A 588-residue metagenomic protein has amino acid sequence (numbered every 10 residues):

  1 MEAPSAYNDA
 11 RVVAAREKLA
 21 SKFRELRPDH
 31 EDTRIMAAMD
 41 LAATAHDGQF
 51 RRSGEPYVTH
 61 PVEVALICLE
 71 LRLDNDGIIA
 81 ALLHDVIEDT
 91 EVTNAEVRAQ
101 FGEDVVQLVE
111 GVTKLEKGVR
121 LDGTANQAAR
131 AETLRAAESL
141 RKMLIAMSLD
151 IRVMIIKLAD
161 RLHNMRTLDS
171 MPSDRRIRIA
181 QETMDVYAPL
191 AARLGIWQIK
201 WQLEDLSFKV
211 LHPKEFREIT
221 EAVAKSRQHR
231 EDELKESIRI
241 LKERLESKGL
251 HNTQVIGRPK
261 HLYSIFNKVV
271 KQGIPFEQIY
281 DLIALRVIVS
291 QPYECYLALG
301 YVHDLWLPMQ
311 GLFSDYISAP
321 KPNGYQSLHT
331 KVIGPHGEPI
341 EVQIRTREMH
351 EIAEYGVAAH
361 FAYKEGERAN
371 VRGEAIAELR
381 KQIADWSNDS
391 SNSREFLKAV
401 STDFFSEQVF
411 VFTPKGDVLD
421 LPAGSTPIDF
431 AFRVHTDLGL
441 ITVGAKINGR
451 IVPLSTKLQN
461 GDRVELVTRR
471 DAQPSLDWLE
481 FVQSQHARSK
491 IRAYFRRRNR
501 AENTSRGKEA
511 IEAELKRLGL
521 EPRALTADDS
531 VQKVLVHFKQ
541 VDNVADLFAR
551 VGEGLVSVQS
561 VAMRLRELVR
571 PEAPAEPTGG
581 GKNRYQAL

Functional and structural regions predicted by a protein language model:
M1-P28: Short, contiguous pre-domain boundary segments
N8, V13-A15, N94, G102-V105 (+4 more regions): Internal insertion modules embedded within essential enzymes
K22-A38, T93-V105: Short, mixed-charge amphipathic alpha-helical segments
P28-T33, G54-V58, L71-D74, Q100 (+2 more regions): Structural motif
I35-A37, L41, H46-L83, I87-E96 (+1 more regions): Alpha-helical phosphate/pyrophosphate-handling elements in metalloenzyme active cores
I288-S290: Short hydrophobic/aromatic beta-strand micro-patches that form the beta-sheet surface supporting nucleotide- or nucleic
